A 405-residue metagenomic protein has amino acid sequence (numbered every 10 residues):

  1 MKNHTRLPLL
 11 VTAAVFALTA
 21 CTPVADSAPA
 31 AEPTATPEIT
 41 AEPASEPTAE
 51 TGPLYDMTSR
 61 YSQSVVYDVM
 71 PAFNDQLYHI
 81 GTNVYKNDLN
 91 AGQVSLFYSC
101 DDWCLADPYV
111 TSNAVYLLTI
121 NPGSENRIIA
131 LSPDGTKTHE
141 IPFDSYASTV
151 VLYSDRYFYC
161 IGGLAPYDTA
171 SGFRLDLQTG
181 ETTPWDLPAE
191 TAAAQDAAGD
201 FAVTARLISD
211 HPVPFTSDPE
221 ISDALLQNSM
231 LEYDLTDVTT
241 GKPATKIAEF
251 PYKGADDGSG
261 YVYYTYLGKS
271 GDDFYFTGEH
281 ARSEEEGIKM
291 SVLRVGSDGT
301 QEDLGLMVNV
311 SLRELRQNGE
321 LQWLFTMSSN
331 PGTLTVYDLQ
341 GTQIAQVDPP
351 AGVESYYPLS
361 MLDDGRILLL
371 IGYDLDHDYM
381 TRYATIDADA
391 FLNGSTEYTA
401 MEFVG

Functional and structural regions predicted by a protein language model:
M1-L10: Bacterial N-terminal signal peptides that target proteins for export
A17-A20: C-terminal motif of bacterial Sec signal peptides marking the signal peptidase cleavage site
T22-A30: Bacterial lipoprotein signal-peptidase II cleavage site
P29-Y55: Post-signal peptide N-terminal segment of mature Sec-exported envelope proteins
P47-S62, I80-C100, G123-F143, P166-E190 (+4 more regions): Surface-exposed loop/turn elements that mediate protein-protein interactions on large endomembrane-trafficking
S62-A72, D102-S112, S145-D155, L187-L207 (+4 more regions): Repeated scaffold domains used in trafficking and secretory/extracellular systems, primarily beta-propellers
V66-G81, Y109-N121, R156-P166, G199-L226 (+4 more regions): Short beta-strand elements that form the blades of beta-propeller/WD-repeat-like and other beta-sheet-rich scaffold
